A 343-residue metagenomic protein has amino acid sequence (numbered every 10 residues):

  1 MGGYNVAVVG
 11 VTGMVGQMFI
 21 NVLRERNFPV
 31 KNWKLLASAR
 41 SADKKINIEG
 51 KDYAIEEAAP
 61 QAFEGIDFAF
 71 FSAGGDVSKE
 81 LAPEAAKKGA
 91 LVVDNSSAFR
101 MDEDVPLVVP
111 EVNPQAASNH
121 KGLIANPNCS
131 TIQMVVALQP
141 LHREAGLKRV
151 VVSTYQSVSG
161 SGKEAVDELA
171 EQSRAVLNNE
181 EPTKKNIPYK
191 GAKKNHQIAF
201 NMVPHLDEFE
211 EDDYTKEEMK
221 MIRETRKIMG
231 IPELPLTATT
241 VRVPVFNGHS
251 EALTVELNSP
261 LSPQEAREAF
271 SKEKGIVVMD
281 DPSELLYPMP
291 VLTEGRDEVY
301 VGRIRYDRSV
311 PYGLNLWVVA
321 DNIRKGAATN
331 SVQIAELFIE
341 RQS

Functional and structural regions predicted by a protein language model:
M1-I198, L234-P235, P263, T293 (+5 more regions): N-terminal Rossmann-like NAD(P) cofactor-binding subdomain of oxidoreductases, focused on the glycine-rich
I20, I222-R226, R267, S271: Generic solvent-exposed, charged/amphipathic alpha-helical segments that serve as macromolecular interface scaffolds
A39-S41, C129-S130, T154-S161, M202-E210 (+2 more regions): Glycine-rich beta-alpha junction loops
S118-A125, N201-D212, L316-V318: Helix-loop-beta segment of a Rossmann-like dinucleotide-binding subdomain
G122-Q133, D213-I222, G326-N330: A glycine-rich, Thr/Ser-enriched phosphate-binding loop motif common to dinucleotide/cofactor-binding enzymes
K193-V245: Oxyanion-binding "anion nests"
E233-S343: C-terminal active-site/capping subdomain that shapes the small-molecule cofactor and substrate pocket of enzyme
